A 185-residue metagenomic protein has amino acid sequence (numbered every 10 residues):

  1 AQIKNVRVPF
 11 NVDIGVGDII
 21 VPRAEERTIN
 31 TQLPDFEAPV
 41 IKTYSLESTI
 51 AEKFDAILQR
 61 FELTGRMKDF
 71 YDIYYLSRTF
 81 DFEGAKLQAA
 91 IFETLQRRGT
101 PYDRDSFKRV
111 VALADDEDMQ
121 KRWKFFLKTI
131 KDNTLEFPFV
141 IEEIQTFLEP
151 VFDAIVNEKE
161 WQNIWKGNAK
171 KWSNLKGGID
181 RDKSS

Functional and structural regions predicted by a protein language model:
A1-S185: Structured mid-to-C-terminal alpha-helical surface segments
